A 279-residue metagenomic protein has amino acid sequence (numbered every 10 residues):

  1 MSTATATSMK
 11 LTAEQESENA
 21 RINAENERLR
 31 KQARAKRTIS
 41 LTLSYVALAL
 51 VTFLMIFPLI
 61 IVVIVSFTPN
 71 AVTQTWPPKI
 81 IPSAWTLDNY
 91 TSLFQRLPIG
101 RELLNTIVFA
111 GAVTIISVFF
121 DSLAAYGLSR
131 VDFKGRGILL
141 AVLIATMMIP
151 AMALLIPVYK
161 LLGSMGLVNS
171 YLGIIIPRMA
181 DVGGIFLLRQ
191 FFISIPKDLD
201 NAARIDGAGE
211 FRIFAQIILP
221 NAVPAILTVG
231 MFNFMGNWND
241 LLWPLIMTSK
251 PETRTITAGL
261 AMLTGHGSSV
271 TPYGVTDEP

Functional and structural regions predicted by a protein language model:
M1-L48, P272-Y273, D277-E278: Transmembrane alpha-helical segments of polytopic membrane transport and secretion proteins
I22, L41-P279: A structural signal for multi-pass alpha-helical bundles of membrane permease subunits that mediate small-molecule
